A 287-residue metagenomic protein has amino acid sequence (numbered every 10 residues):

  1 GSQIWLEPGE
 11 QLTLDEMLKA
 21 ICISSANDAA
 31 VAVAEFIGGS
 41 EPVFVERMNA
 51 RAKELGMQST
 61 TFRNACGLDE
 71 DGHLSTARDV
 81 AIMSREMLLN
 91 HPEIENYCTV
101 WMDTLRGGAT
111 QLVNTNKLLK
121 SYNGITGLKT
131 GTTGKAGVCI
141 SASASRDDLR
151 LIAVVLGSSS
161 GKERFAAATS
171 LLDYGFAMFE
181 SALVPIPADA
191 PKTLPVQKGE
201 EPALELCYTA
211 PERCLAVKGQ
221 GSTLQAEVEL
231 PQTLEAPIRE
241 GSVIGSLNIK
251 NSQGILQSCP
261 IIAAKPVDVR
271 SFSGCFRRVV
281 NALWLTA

Functional and structural regions predicted by a protein language model:
G1-H91: Active-site-adjacent loops and short helices of periplasmic peptidoglycan-processing enzymes
M57-Q58, D69-L74, R78-A287: Domain-terminus/edge residues, biased toward the C-terminal soluble/receptor-binding domains of extracytoplasmic
